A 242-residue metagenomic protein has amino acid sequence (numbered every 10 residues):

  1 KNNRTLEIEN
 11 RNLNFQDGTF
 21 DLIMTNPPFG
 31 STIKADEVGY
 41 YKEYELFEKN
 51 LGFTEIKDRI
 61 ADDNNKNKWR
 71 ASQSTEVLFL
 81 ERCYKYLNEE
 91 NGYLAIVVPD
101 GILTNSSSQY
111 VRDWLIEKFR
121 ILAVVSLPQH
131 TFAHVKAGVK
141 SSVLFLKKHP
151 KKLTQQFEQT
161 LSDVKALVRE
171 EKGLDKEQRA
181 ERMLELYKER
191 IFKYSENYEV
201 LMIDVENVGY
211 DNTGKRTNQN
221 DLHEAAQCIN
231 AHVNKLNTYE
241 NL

Functional and structural regions predicted by a protein language model:
N3-L242: A conserved structural/catalytic subdomain of Rossmann-like adenosyl-cofactor enzymes
